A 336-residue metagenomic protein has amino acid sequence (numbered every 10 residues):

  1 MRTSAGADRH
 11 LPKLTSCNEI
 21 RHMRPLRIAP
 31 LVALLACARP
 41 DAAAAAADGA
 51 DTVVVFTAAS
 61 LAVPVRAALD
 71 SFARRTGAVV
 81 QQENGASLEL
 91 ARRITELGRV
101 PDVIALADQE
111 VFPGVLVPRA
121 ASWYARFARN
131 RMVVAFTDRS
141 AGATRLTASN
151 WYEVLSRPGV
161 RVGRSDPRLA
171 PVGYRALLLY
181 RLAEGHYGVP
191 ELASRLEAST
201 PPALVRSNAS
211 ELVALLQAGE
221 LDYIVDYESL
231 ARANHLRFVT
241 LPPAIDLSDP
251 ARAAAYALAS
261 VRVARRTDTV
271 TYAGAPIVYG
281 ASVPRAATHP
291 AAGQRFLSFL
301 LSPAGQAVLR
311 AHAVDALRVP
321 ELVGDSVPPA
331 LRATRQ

Functional and structural regions predicted by a protein language model:
R2-T3, R9-R24: Short, intrinsically disordered or compositionally biased N-terminal tails of bacterial proteins
S16-E19, A36, P40: Intrinsic disorder/low-complexity segments in short proteins, especially the signal peptide and propeptide regions
R21, L31, P40-A42: Extracellular/secretory pathway and lumenal proteins
R27-A36: Bacterial N-terminal signal peptides
A38-P40, A45-L97, D108, L116-V117 (+1 more regions): Exported/periplasmic ABC-transporter solute-binding proteins
P101-D108, F112-R126: Short beta-strand-centered segments that line the small-molecule binding cleft or hinge of alpha/beta clamshell
R129-N130, P276: Short, solvent-exposed loop/turn segments at the edges of secondary structure
